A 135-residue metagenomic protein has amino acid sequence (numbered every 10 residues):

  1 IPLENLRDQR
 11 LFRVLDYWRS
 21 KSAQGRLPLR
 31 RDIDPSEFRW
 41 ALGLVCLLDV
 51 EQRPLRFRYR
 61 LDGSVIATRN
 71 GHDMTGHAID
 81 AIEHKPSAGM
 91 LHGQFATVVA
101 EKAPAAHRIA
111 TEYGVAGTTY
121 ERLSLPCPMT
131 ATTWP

Functional and structural regions predicted by a protein language model:
I1-I82, G89-P135: Intrinsically disordered, low-complexity terminal regulatory regions
